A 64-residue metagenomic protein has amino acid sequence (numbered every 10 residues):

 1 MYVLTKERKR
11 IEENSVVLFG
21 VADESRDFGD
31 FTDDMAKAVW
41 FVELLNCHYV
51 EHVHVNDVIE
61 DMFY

Functional and structural regions predicted by a protein language model:
M1-A22, G29, L44-C47, V55-N56: Short N-terminal "domain-start" leader segments that mark the transition from disordered tails or signal peptides into
D27-Y64: Mixed-charge, Lys/Arg-enriched low-complexity segments
